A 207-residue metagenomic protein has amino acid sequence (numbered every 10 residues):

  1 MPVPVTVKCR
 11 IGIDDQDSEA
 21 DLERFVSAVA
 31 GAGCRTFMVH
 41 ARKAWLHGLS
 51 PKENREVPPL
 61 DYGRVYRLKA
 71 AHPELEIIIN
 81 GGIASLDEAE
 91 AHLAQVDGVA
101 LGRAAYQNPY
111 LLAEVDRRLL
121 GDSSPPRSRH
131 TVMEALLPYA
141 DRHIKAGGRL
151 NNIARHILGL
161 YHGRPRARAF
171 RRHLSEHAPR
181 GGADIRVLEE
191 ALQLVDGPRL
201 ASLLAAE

Functional and structural regions predicted by a protein language model:
P2-P4, I13-D15, E19-T36, L60-I79 (+1 more regions): Alpha/beta catalytic cores of nucleotide-metabolism and tRNA/nucleoside-modifying enzymes
V7-I11, H40-K43: Short, structured patches in soluble enzyme cores that scaffold and shape functional sites
C9, W45-L49, L137, A154: General secondary-structure edge motif
A41-R55: Glycine-rich, proline-tolerant flexible connector loops at the mouths of alpha/beta enzymes
